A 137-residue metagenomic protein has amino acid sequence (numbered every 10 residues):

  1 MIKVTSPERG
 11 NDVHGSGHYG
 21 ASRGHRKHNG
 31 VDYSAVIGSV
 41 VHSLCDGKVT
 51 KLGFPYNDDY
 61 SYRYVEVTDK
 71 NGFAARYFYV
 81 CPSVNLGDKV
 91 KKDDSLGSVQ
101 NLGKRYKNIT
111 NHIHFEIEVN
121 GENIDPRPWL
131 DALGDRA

Functional and structural regions predicted by a protein language model:
M1-Y64, T68-N71, K91-K92, N101 (+1 more regions): Surface-exposed, glycine-biased beta-strand/turn segments
G30-D32, R76, H114: Short aromatic/hydrophobic contact patches that present stacked aromatics for nucleic-acid/ligand binding
A35-I37, C81-P82, F115, V119-G121: Non-catalytic surface loops within mature trypsin-like serine protease
S39, A75, I124: Glycine-centered loop/turn positions within well-structured domains that cap or flank conserved ligand/cofactor-binding
Y56, V80-C81, L102, L130: A generic structural motif
Y62-L86: Active-site region of chymotrypsin-like
E66, D88-A137: Conserved, short, structured surface segments that act as functional micro-motifs
